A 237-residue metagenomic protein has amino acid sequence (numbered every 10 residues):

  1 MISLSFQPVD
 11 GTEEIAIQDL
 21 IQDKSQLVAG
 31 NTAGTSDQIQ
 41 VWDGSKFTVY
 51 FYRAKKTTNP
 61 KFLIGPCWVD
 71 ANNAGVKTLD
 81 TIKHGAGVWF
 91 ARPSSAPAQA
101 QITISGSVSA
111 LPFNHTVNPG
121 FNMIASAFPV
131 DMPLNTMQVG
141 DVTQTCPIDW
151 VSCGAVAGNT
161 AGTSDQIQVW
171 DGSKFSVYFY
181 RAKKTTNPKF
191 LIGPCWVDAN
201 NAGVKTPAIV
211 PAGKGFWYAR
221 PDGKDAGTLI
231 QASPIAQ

Functional and structural regions predicted by a protein language model:
M1-T35, D43, L79-G158, A208-Q237: A short, polar beta-strand/turn micro-motif
S25, T35-S36, S45-T48, S164 (+1 more regions): Ser/Thr/Pro-rich low-complexity tandem-repeat tracts
I39-V41, Y50, F90, I167-W170 (+2 more regions): Fold-core signature of tandem repeat domains
K46-H84, K174-A212: A cross-kingdom feature marking solvent-exposed beta-strand/loop segments within repeated, beta-rich binding/scaffold
A127, D131-N201: Intrinsically disordered, low-complexity segments enriched in Gly and acidic/Ser/Thr residues that form flexible
